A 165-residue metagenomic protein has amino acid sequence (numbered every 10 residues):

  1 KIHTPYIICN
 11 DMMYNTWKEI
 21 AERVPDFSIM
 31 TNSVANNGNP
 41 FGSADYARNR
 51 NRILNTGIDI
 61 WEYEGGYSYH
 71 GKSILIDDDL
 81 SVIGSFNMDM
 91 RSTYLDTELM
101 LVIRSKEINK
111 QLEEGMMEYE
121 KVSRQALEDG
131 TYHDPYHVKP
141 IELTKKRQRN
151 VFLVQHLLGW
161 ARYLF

Functional and structural regions predicted by a protein language model:
K1-I7: NAD(P)-dependent dehydrogenases' Rossmann-like dinucleotide-binding region
I8-F165: PLD/PLD-like phosphodiesterase catalytic module centered on the HKD motif
